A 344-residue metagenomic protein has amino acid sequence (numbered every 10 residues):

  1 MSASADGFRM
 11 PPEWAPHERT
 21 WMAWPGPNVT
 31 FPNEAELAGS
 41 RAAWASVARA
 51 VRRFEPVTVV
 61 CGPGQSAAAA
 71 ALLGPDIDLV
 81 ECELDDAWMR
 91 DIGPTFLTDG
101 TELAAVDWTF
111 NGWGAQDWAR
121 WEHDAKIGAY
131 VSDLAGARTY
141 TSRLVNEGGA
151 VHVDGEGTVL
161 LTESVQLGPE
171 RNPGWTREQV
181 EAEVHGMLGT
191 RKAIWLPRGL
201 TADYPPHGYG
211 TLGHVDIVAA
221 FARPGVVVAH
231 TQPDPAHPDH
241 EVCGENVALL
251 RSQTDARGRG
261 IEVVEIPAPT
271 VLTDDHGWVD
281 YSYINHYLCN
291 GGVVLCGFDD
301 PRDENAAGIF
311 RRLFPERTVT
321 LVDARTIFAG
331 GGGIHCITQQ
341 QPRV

Functional and structural regions predicted by a protein language model:
M1-V344: The feature marks the mature, well-folded catalytic cores of soluble enzymes
